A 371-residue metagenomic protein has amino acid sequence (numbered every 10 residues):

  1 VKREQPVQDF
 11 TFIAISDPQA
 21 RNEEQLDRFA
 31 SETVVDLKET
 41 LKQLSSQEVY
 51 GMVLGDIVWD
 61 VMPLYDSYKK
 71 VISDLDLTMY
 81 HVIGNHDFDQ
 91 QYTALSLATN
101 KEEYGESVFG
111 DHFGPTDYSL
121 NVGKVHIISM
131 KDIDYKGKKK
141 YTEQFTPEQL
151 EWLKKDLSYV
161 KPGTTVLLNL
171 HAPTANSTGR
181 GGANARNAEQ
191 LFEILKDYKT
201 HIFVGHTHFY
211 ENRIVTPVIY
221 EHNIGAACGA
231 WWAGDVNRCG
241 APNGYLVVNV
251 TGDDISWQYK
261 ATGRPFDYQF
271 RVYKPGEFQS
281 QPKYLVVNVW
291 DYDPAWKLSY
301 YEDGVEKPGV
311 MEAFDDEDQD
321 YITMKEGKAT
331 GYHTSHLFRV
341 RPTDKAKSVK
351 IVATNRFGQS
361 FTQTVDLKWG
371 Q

Functional and structural regions predicted by a protein language model:
V1-D66, K345, Q371: N-terminal active-site segment of His-dependent metallophosphoesterases
D17, G55-D56, G84-N85, H171 (+1 more regions): Active-site glycine-centered loops adjacent to acidic/histidine catalytic or metal-binding residues that shape
L54, Y159-G179: Short acidic, glycine-rich surface-loop motifs adjacent to enzyme active sites
M62-P162, G182-F203, F209-T251, I255: Extended active-site neighborhood of metal-dependent phosphoesterases/phosphodiesterases
D132, N169-P173, H206-T207, K260-A261: Short, well-ordered beta-to-alpha junction loops that form the rim of enzyme active sites and present histidine/acidic
I219-E302, S335-T364: Binuclear metal-dependent phosphoesterase catalytic core
P294-E317: Extended low-complexity, serine/threonine- and proline-enriched intrinsically disordered segments
D316-R339: Aromatic sugar-binding surface patches on proteins that engage polysaccharides or sugar-phosphate polymers
